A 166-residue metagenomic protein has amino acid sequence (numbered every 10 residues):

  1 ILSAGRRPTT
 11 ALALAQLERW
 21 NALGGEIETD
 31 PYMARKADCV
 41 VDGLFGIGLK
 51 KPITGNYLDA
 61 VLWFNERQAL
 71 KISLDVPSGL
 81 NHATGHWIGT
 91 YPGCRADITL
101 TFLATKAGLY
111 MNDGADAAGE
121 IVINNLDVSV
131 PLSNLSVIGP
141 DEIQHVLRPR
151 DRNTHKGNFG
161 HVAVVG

Functional and structural regions predicted by a protein language model:
I1-R7, F159-G166: A short, flexible N-terminal coil/short beta segment enriched in small residues
I1-V40, F45, K50-G55: A cross-family phosphate/adenosyl-ligand binding-site feature
A37-V165: YjeF_N-associated NAD(P)HX repair module
